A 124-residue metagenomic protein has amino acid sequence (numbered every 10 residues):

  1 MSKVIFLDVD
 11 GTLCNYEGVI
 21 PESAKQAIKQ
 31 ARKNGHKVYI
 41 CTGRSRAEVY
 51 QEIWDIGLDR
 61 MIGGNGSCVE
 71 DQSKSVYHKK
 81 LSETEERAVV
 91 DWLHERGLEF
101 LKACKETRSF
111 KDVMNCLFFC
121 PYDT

Functional and structural regions predicted by a protein language model:
M1-S2, G63: Short, small/polar residue-rich loop motifs at catalytic or cofactor-binding pockets
K3-G18, I40: Asp-based phosphoryl-transfer active-site loop
V19-P121: Active-site phosphate-binding/coordination module
